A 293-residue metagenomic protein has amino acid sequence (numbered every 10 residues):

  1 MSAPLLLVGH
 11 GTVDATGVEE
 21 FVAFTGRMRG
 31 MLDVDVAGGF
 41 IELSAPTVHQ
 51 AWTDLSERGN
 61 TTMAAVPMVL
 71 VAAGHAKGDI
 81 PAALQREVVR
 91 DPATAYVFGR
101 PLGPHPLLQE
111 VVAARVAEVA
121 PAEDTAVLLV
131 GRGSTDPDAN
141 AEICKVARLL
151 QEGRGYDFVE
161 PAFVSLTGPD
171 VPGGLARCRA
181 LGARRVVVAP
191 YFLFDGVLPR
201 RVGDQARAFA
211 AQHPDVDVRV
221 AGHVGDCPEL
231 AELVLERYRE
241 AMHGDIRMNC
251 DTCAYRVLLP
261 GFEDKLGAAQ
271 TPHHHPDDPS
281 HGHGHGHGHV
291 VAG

Functional and structural regions predicted by a protein language model:
M1-G293: Active-site-proximal alpha-helix that buttresses catalytic centers in soluble enzyme cores
